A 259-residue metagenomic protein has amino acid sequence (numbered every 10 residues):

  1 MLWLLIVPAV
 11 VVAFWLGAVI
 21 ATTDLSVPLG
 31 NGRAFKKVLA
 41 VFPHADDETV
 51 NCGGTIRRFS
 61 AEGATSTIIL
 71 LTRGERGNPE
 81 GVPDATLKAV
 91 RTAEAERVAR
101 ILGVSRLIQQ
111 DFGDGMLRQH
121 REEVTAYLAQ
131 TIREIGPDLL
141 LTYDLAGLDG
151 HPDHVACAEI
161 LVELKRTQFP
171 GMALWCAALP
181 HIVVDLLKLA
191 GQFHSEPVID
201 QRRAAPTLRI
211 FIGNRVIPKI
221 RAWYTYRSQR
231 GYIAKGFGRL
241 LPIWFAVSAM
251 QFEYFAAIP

Functional and structural regions predicted by a protein language model:
L2-I135, V162-T167: Active-site rim/loop-helix segments in enzyme catalytic domains that contact anionic ligands
L2-L39, R121-P259: Metal-dependent de-N-acetylase/amidase catalytic core
